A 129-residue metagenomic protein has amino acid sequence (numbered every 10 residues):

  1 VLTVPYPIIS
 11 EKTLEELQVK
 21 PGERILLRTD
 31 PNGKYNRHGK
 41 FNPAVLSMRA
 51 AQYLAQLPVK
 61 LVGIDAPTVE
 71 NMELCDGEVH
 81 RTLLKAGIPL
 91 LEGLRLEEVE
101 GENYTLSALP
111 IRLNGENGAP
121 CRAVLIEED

Functional and structural regions predicted by a protein language model:
V1-D129: Active-/binding-site microenvironments in catalytic and ligand-binding cores
